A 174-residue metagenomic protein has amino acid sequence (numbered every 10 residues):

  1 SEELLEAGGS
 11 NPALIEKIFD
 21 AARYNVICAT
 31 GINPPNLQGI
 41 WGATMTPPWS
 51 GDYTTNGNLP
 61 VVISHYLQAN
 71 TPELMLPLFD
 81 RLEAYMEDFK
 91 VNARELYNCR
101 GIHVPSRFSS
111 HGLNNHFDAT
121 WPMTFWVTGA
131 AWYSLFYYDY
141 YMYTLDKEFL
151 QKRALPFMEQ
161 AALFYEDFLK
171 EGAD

Functional and structural regions predicted by a protein language model:
S1-Y53, T71-L76, L82-N92: Acidic/polar, glycine-enriched structural segments that form the non-catalytic walls/loops of the carbohydrate-binding
P48-F168: Aromatic-rich carbohydrate-recognition surfaces in CAZymes
G172-A173: Catalytic cores of eukaryotic secretory-pathway lumenal/extracellular enzymes that build and remodel glycoconjugates
